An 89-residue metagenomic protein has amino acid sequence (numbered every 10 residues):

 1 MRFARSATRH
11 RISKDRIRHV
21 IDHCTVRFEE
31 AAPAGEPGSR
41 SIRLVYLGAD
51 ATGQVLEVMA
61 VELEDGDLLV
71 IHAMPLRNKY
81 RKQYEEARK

Functional and structural regions predicted by a protein language model:
M1-K89: Ribonuclease/tRNase effector modules and their secretory precursors
